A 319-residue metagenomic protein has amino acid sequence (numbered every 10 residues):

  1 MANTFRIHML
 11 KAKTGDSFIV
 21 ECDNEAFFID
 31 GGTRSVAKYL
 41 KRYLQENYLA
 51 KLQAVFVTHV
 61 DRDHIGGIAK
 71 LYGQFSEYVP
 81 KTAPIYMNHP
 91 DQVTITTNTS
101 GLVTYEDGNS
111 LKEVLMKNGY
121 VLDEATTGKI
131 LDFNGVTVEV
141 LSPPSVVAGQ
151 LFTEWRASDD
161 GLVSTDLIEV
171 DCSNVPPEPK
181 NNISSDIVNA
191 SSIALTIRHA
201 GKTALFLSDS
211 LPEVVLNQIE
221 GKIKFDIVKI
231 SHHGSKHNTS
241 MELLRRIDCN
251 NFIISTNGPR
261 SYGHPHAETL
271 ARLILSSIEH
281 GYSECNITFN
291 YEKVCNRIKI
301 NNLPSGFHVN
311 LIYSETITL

Functional and structural regions predicted by a protein language model:
A2-F5, E213, E220-K222, R246 (+1 more regions): C-terminal regulatory/interaction regions
A2-Y48, I187-L211: Conserved beta-strand hairpin/beta-sheet module of binuclear metal-dependent hydrolase folds, prominently
T14, R34-S35, V60-G66, Q92-I95 (+6 more regions): Active-site environment of divalent metal-dependent phosphoester hydrolases
I19, I65-A69, T96-N98, L216-I219 (+3 more regions): A short acidic (Asp/Glu
A37-Y86, E220-H237, R246-I253: Active-site metal-binding motif and surrounding structural segment of the metallo-beta-lactamase
K38-R42, I68-L71, G101-V114, H266-I274: Well-ordered, non-membrane alpha-helical segments in soluble/globular domains
Q74-T203, S283-Y291, C295, K299-L319: Flexible, acidic/histidine-containing loops and adjacent segments that form or flank the divalent-metal
F206-A271: Extended hydrophobic/aromatic segments used for targeting, binding, or gating
